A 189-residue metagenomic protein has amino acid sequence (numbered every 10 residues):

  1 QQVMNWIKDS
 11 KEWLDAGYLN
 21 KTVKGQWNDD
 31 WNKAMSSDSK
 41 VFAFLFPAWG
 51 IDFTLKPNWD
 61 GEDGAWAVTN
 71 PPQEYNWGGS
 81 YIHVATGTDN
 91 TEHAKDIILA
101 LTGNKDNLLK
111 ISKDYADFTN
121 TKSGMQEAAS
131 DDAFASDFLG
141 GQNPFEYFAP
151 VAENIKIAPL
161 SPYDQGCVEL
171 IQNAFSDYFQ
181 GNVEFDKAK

Functional and structural regions predicted by a protein language model:
Q1, K21-G25, L109-S112, D186-A188: Short, hydrophobic secondary-structure boundary micro-motifs
Q1-G25: Glycine-centered hinge/linker elements that transmit conformational signals in sensory and ligand-binding systems
M4-I7, K11, N32, A94-I98 (+2 more regions): Extracytoplasmic/secreted envelope proteins and their assembly/folding machinery, especially bacterial periplasmic
K11-Y18, A48, L55-N58, L101-K105 (+2 more regions): Sec/Tat-exported extracytoplasmic proteins
T22-S36: Short helix-initiation/N-cap motifs at beta->coil->alpha
S37-P47: Alpha-to-beta junction loops
D52-G61, P72-G78, H83-N173: C-terminal lobe and pocket-closing loops of periplasmic/extracytoplasmic Venus-flytrap solute-binding proteins
D177-K189: Short, charged, surface-exposed loops that flank catalytic or proteolytic processing sites
